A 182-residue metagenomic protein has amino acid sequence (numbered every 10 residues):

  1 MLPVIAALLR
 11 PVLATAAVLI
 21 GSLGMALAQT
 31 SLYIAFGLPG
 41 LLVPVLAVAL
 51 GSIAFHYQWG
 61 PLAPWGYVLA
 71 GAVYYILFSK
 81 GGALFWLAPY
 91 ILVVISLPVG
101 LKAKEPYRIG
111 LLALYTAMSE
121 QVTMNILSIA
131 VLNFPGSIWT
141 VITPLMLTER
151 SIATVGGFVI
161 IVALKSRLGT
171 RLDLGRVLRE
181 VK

Functional and structural regions predicted by a protein language model:
M1-K182: Loop-helix junctions at membrane interfaces
